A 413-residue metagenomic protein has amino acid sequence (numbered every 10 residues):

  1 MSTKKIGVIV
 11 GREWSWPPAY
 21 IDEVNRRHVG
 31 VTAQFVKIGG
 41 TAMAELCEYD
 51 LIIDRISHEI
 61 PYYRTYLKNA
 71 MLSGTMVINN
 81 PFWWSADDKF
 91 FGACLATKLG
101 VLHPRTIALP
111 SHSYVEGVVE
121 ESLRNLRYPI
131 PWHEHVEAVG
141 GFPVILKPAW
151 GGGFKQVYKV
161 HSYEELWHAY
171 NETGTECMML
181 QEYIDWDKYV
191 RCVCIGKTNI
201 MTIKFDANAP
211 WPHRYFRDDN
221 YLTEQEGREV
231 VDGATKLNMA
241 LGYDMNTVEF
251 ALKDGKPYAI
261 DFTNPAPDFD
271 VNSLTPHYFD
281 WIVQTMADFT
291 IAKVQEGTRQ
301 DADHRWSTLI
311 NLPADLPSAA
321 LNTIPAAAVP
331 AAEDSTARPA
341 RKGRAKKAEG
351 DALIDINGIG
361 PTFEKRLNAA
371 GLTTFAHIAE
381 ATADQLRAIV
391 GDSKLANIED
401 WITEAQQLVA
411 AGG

Functional and structural regions predicted by a protein language model:
M1-V10, M71-G74, F82-Y189, D218-V231: Active-site nucleotide/adenylate-binding loops and adjacent lid/helix of ATP-dependent enzymes
I6-V8, I52, L353: Conserved hydrophobic helix-helix packing surfaces used for dimerization/oligomerization
V10-S122: Conserved N-proximal alpha/beta basic substrate-recognition cap immediately N-terminal to, or forming the N-lobe
E13-W14, H58-E59, G151-G152, D185-W186 (+3 more regions): Short, solvent-exposed loop/turn segments at secondary-structure junctions
H168-A169, M179-Q181, Y189-D206, Y258-T263: Beta-strand scaffold of nucleotide-dependent catalytic cores
W211-A259, Q284, T290-T298, W306-S307: A long amphipathic alpha-helix within ATP-dependent nucleotide-binding catalytic cores
K253-T336: C-terminal active-site "lid" helix and adjoining low-complexity regulatory extension at the edge of ATP-using catalytic
A331-G413: C-terminal extensions
